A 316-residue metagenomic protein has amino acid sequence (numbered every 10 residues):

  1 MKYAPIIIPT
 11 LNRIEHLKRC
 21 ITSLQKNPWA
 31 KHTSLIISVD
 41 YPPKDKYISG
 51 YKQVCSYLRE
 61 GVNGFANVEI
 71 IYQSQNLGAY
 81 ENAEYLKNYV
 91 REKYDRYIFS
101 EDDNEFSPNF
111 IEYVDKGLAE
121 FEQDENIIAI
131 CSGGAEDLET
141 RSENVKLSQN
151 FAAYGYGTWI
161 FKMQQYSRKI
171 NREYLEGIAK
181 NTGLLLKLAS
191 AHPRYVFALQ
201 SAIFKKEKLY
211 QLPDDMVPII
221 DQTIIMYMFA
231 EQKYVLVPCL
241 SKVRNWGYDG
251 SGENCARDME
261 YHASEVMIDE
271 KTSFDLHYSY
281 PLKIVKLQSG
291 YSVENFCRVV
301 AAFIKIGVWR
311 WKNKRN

Functional and structural regions predicted by a protein language model:
M1-S100, N104-N316: Peripheral/terminal regions associated with large enzymatic or DNA-binding modules
